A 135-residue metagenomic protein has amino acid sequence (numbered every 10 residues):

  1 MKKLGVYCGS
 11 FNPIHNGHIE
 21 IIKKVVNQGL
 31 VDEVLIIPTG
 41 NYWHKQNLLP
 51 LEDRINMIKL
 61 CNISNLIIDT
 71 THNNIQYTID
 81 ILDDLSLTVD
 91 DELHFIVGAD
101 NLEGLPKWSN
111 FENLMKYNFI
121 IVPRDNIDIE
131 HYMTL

Functional and structural regions predicted by a protein language model:
M1-L135: Nucleotidyltransferase catalytic core that binds NTPs
